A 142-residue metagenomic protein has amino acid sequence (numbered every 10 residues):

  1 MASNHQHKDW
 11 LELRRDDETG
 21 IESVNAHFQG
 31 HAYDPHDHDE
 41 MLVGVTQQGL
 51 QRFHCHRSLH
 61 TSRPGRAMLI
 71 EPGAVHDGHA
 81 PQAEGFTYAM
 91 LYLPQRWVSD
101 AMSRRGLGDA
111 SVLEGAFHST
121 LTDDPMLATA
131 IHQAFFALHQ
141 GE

Functional and structural regions predicted by a protein language model:
S3-S111, G141: N-terminal regulatory/effector-sensing and dimerization cores that precede helix-turn-helix DNA-binding domains
R105-E142: Amphipathic alpha-helical segments enriched in hydrophobic/aromatic residues interleaved with Lys/Arg
